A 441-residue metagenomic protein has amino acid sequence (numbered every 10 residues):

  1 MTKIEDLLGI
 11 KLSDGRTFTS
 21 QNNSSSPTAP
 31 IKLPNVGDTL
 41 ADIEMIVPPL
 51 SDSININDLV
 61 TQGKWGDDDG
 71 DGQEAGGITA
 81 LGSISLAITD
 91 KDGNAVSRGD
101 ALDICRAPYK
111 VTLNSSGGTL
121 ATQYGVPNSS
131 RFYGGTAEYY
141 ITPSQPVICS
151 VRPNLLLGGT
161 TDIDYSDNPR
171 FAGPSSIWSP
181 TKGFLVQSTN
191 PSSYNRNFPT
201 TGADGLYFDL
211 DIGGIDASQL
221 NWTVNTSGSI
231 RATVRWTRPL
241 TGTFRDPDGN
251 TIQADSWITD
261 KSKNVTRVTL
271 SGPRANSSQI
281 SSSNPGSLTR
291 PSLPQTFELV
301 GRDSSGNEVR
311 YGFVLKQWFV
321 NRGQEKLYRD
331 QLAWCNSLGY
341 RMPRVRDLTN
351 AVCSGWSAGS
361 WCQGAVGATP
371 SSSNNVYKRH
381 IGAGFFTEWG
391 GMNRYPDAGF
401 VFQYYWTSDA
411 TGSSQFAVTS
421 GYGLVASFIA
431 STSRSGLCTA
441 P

Functional and structural regions predicted by a protein language model:
M1-S116, I141, Q363-P441: C-terminal, surface-exposed recognition/capping segments
A29, L33, V47-P48, A107 (+16 more regions): Intrinsic-disorder/low-complexity coil detector
L59, G63-S192: Long, mid-chain structured domain cores
L156, D162-D209, G214-R341: Extracellular adhesion/carbohydrate-recognition regions
F313-T407: Conserved hydrophobic ligand-interaction patch in extracellular adhesion modules
